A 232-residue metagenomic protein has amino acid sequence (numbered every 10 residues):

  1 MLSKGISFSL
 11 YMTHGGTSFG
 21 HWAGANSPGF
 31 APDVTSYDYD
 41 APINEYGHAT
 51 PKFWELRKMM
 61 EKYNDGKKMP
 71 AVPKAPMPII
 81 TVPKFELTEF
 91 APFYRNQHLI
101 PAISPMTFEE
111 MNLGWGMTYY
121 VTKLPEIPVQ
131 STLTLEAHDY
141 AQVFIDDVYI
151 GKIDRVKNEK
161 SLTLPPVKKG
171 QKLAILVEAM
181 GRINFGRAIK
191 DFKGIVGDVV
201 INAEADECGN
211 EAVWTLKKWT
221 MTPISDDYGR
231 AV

Functional and structural regions predicted by a protein language model:
M1-S104: Extended substrate-binding grooves/exosites of carbohydrate-active enzymes
T13-G16, G24, H138, D146-V148 (+1 more regions): An acidic- and aromatic-residue-enriched active-site/binding cleft used to recognize and process polar
G15, N44, K52, M59-Y63 (+4 more regions): An acidic-aromatic loop/edge-strand motif
D33-D38, F144-K193: Beta-strand-rich ligand-recognition modules
I103-M111, W115-V121, D139: Carbohydrate-binding surface patches
E109-M117, I150-K157, R230-V232: Extracellular beta-rich ligand/substrate-recognition surface
G116-T118, P125-T132, G170: Extended extracellular/luminal ectodomain segments enriched in beta-structured repeat modules
Q130-F144, L173, V232: Aromatic-lined ligand-binding clefts that engage carbohydrates, nucleic acids, or primary amines
